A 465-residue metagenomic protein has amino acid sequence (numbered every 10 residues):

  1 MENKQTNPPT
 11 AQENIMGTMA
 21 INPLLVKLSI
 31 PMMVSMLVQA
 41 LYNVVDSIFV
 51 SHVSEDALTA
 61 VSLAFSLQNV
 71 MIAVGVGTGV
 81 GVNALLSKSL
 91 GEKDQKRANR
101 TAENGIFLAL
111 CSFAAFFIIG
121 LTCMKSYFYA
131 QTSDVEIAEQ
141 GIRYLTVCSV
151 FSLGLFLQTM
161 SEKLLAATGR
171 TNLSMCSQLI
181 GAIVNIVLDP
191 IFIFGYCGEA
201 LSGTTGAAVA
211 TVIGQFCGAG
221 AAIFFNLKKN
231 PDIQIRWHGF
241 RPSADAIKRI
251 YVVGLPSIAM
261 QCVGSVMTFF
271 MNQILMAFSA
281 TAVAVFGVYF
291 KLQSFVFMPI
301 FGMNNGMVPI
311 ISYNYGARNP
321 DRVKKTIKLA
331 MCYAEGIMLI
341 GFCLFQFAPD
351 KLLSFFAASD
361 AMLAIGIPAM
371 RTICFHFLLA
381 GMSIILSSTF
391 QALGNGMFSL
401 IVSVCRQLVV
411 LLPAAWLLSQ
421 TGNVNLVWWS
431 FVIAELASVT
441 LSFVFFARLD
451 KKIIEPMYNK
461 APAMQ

Functional and structural regions predicted by a protein language model:
M1-S29, L86-L153, E199-L255, I311-H376 (+1 more regions): Short alpha-helical transmembrane segments in multi-pass integral membrane proteins
T18, N22-L41, V45, L67-V74 (+6 more regions): Residue-level signal for short hydrophobic patches within transmembrane helices of multi-pass membrane transporters
K27-D46, V147, Q158, G181 (+5 more regions): Transmembrane helical elements of multi-pass membrane transporters/channels
L37, L41-T59, F128-V135, I191-S202 (+5 more regions): Helix-terminus/linker motif at the lipid-water interface of multi-pass membrane proteins
E55-S66, G141, L145, A208 (+2 more regions): Small-residue hotspots at the loop-to-helix junctions and early N-terminal turns of transmembrane alpha-helices
L58-I118, L155-S174, V285-C343, F347-P349 (+1 more regions): Small-residue-rich hydrophobic transmembrane alpha-helices
G79, C148-A166, S174-A182, A207-A222 (+4 more regions): Short runs within selected transmembrane alpha-helices of multi-pass transporters and secretion channels
G120, K163, D189, I193 (+7 more regions): Structural signal for membrane-spanning alpha-helices in multi-pass inner-membrane proteins, emphasizing helix cores
